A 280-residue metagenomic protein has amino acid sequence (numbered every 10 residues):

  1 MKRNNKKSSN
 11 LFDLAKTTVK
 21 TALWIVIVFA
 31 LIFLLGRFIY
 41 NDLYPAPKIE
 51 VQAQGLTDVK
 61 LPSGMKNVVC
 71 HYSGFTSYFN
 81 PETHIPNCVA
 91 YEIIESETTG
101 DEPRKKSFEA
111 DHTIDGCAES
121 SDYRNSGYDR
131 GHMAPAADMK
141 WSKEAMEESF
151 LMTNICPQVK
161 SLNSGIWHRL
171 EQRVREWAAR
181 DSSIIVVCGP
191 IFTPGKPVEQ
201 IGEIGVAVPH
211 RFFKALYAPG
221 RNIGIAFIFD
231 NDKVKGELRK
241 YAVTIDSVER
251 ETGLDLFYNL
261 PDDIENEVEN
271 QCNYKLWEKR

Functional and structural regions predicted by a protein language model:
K2-R280: Domain-level detector for secreted/extracellular nuclease and nuclease-toxin modules, and for the ENPP-like C-terminal
